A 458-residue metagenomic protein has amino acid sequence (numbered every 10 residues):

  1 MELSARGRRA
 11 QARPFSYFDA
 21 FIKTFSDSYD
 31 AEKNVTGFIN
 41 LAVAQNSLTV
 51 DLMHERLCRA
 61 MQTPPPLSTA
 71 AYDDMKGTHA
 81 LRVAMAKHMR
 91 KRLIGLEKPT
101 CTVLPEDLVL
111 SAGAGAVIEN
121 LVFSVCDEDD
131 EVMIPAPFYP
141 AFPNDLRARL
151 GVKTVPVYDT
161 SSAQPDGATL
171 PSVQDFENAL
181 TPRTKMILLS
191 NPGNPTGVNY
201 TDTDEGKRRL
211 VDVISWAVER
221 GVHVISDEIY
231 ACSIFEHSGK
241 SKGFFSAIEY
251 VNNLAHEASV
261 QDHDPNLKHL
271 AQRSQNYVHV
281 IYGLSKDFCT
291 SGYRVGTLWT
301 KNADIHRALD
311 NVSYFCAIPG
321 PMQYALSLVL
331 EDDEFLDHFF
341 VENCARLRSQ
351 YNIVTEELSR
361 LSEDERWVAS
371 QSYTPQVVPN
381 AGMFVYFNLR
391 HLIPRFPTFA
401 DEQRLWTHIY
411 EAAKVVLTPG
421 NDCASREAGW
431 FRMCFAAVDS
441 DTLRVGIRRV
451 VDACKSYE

Functional and structural regions predicted by a protein language model:
E2-G113, P171-D175, L330-D332, S456-Y457: N-terminal small-domain helix-loop-helix segment of the aminotransferase-like
L41, M85, L108, V132 (+11 more regions): Generic structural signal for small/hydrophobic residues in well-ordered secondary structure, especially within
A44-L48, G115, Y139-P140, P192-P195 (+10 more regions): Short, solvent-exposed loop/turn segments at secondary-structure junctions
L67-S215, E219, A231-H269, H279 (+2 more regions): Conserved core of the PLP fold type I
K87, T102, R273-S274, T398-F399 (+3 more regions): PLP-dependent enzyme catalytic core of the Aspartate aminotransferase-like
H88, V251-R348, N352-E363, C454: Conserved core segment of the aminotransferase class I/II
N343-T355, S359, E365-L392, E427: Conserved glycine-rich beta-strand-loop-beta hairpin in the small C-terminal domain of fold type I
